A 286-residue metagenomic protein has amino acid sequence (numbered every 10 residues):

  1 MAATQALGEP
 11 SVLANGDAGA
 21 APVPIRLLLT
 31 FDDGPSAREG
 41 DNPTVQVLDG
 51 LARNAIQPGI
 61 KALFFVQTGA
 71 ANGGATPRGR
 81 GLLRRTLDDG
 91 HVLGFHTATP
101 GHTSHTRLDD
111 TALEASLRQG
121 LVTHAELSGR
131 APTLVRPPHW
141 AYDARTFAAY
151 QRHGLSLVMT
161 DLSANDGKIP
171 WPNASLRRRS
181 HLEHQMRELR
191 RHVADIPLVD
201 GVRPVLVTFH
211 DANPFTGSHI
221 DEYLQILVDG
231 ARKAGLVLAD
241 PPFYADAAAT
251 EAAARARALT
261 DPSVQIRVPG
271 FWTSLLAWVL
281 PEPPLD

Functional and structural regions predicted by a protein language model:
M1-H102, S116, L121-E126, A131-P132: Active-site beta->alpha N-cap acidic-glycine motif
A3-G16, N54-G59, N72, F215-D286: C-terminal domain-boundary segment and adjacent tail
G74-R78, A98-A254: Catalytic domains of cell-wall/extracellular-matrix polysaccharide-remodeling enzymes, centered on de-N-acetylation
L82-G90, R118-L121, H192-D195, A258-L276: A broadly tuned preference for mixed-charge, low-complexity surface segments
